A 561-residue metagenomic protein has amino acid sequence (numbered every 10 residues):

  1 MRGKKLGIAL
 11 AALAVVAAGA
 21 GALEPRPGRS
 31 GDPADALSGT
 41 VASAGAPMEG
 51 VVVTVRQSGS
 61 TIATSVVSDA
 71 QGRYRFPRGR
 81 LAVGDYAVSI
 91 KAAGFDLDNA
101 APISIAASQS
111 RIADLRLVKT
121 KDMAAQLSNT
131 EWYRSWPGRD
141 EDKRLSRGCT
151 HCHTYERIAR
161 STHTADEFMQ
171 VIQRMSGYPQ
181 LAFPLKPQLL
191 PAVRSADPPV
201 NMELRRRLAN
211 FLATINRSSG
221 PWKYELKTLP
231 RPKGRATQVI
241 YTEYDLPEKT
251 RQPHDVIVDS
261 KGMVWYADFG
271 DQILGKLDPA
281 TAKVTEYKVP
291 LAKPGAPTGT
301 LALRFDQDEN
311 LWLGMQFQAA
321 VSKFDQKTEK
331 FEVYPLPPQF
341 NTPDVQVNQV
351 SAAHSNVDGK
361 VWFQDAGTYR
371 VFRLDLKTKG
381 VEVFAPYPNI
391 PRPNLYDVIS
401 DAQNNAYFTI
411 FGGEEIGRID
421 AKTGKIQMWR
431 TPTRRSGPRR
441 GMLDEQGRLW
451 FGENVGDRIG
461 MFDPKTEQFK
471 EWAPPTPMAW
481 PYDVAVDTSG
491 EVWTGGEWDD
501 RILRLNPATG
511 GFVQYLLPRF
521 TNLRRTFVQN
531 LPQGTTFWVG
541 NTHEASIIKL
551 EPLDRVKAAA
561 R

Functional and structural regions predicted by a protein language model:
D35-L37, S43-G59, V83: Short, ordered, surface-exposed loop/turn motifs in non-cytosolic proteins
M48, R75-D85, A93: Short Pro-Gly-centered beta-turn/loop motif in secreted/extracellular proteins
Q57-R75: Short, acidic Ser/Thr/Gly-rich low-complexity loop/linker segments typical of extracellular and cell-surface proteins
G59-T61, V83-P102: A short, solvent-exposed loop/turn motif at the edges and junctions of modular extracellular/periplasmic domains
L145-E156: The canonical Cys-X-X-Cys-His
K249-K261, A292-D308, Q339-G359, N389-N404 (+4 more regions): Beta-rich, blade/repeat-based domains predominating in secreted/periplasmic proteins but also intracellular
V264-G270, L311-F317, V361-G367, A406-G412 (+3 more regions): Conserved beta-strand positions in repeat-built beta-propeller and related beta-rich domains
L517-R561: Blade-level signature of beta-propeller repeat domains, shared across WD40, Kelch, NHL, RCC1 and BNR/Asp-box propellers
